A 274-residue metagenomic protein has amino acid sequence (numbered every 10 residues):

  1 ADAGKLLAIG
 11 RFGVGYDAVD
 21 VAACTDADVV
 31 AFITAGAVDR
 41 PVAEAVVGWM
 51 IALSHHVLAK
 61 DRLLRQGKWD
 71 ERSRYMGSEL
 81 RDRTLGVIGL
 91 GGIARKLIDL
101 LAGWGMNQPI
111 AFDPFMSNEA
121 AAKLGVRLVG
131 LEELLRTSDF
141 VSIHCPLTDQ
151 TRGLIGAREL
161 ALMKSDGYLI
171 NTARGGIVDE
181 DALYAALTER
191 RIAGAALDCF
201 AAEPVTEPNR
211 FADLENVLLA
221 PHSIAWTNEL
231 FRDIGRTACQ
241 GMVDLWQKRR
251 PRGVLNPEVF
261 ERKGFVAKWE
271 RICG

Functional and structural regions predicted by a protein language model:
A1-K5, L80, G103, L160-S165 (+2 more regions): Short, conserved loop/helix-junction motifs that constitute active-site signature segments in enzyme catalytic cores
A1-L63, G77: Phosphate/diphosphate ligand-binding glycine-rich loop within oxidoreductases
A1-L7, D20-A23, Q150-L169, E180-Y184: Rossmann-fold NAD(P) dinucleotide-binding segment
V14, D139, C145-L147, A173-R174 (+1 more regions): Short glycine-/small-residue-rich Rossmann-like dinucleotide-binding loops
A31, D166-G274: Rossmann-like dinucleotide-binding domain for NAD(H)/NADP(H)
A43-R62, R83, A102-N107, R236-R249: Oxidoreductase and adenylate-handling cofactor-binding alpha/beta cores
R74-S165, C273-G274: Rossmann-like dinucleotide/phosphate-binding beta-alpha-beta segment
